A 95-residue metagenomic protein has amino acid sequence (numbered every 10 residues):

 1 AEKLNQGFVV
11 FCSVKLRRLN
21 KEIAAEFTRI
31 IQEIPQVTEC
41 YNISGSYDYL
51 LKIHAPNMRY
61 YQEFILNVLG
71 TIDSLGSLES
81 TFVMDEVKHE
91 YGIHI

Functional and structural regions predicted by a protein language model:
A1-I95: A compositional/biophysical signature of low hydrophobicity enriched in polar/charged and small residues
